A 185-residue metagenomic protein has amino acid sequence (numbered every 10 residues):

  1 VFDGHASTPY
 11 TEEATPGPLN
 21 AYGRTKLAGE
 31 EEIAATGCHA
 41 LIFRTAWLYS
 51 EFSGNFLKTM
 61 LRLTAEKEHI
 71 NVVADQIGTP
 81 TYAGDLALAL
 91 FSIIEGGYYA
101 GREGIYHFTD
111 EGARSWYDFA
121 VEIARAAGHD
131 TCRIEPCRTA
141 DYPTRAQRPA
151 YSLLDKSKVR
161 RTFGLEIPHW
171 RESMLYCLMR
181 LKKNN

Functional and structural regions predicted by a protein language model:
V1-F43, L48: Catalytic helix-loop patch of NAD(P)-dependent Rossmann-fold dehydrogenases
N20, G78-T81, R114, L154 (+1 more regions): Residue-level signal for the nucleotide or nucleotide-sugar donor/cofactor binding architecture
Y22-K26, S53, T79, W116 (+1 more regions): Conserved donor sugar-nucleotide recognition element shared by glycan-biosynthetic enzymes
E31-G78, G84-S92: NAD(P)-dependent short-chain dehydrogenase/reductase
F56-K58, A83, A87, W116-A120 (+2 more regions): A general structural signal for well-ordered alpha-helical segments in protein cores
A89, G96-A146: Mid/C-terminal beta-alpha module of Rossmann-like enzyme folds, strongest in SDR-family dehydrogenases/epimerases
A140-T162: A hydrophobic C-terminal alpha-helical subdomain
W170-N185: Amphipathic terminal alpha-helices
